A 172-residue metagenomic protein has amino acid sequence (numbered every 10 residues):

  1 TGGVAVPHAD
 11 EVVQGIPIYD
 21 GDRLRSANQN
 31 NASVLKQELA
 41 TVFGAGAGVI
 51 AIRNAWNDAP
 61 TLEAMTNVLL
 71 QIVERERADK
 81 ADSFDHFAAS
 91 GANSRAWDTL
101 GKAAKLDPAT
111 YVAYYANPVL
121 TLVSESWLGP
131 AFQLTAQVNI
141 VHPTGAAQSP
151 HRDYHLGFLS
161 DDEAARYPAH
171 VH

Functional and structural regions predicted by a protein language model:
T1-A45: Fe(II)/2-oxoglutarate
G2-Q14, N54-V68: Charged, low-complexity, helix/coiled-coil-prone segments
Q37-A47, N57-H172: Non-heme Fe(II) oxygenase catalytic core, chiefly the N-lobe of the double-stranded beta-helix
V49-R53: Short, hydrophobic/proline-enriched secondary-structure or compact coil segments at domain edges
